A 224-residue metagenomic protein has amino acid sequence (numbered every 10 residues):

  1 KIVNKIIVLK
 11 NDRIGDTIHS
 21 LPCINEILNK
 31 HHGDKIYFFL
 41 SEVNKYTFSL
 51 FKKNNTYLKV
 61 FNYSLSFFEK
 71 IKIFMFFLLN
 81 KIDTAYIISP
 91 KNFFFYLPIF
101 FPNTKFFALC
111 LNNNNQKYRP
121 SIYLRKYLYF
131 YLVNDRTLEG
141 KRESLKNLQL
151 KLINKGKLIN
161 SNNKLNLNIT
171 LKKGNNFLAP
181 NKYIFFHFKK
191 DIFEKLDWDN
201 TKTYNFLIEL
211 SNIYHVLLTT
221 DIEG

Functional and structural regions predicted by a protein language model:
K1-G224: Catalytic machinery of carbohydrate-active enzymes, primarily nucleotide-sugar-dependent glycosyltransferases
